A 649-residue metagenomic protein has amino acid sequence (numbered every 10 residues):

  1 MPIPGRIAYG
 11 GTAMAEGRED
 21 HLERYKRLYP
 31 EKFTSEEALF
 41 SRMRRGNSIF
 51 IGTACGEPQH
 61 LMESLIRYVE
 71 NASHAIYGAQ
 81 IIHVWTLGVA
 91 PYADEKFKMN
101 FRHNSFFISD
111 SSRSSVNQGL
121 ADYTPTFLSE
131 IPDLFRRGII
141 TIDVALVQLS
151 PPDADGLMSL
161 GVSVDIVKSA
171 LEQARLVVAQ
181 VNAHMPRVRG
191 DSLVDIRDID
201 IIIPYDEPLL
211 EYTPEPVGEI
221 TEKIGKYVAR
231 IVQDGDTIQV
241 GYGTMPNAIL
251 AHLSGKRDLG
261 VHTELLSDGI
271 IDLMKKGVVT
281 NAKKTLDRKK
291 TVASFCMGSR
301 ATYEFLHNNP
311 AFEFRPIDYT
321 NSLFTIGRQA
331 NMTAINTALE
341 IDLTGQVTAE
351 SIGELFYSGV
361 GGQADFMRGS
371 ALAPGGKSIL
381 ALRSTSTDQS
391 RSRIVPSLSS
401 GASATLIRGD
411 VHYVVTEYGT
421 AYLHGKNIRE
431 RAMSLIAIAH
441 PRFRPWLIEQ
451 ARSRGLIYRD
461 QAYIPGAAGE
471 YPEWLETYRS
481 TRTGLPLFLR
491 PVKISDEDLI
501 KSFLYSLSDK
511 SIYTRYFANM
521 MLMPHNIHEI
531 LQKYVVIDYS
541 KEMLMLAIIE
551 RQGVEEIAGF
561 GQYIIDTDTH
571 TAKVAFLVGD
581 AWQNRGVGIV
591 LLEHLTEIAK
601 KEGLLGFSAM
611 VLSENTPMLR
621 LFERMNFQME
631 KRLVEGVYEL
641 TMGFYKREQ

Functional and structural regions predicted by a protein language model:
Y9-P465: Conserved alpha/beta enzyme-core scaffold
E470-Q649: Long, contiguous binding/interaction regions
